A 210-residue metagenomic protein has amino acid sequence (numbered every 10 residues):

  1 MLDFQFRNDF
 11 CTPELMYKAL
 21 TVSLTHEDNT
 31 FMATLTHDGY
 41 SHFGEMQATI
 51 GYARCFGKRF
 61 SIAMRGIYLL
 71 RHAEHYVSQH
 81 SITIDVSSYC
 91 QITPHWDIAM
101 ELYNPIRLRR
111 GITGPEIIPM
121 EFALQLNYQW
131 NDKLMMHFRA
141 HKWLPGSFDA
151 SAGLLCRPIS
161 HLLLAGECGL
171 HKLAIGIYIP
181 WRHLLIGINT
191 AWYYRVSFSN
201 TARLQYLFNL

Functional and structural regions predicted by a protein language model:
M1-L210: Subset of outer-membrane beta-barrel
